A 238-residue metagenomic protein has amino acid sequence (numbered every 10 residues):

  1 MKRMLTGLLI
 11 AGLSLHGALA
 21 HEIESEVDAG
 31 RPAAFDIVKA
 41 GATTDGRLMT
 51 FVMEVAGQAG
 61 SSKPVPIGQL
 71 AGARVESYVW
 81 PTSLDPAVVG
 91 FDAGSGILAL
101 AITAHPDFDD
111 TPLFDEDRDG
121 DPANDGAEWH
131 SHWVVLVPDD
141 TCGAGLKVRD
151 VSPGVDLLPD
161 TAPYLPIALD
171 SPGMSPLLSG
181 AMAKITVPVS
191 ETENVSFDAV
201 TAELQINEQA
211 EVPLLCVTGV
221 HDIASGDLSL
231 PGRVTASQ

Functional and structural regions predicted by a protein language model:
M1-M4: Positively charged n-region of N-terminal signal peptides that target proteins for export
G7-S14: Bacterial N-terminal signal peptides
L15-A20: Sec/Tat signal peptide C-region and signal peptidase I cleavage site
H21, A29, S62-G72, P163 (+1 more regions): Extracellular/secreted glycoprotein ectodomains characterized by long, lumenal stretches of O-glycosylated
P32-V137: Surface-exposed, glycine/proline- and aromatic-rich loop segments on solvent-exposed faces across compartments
G72-G94, D150-P159, Y164-L165, Q209-V212: A short, solvent-exposed, low-complexity linear motif enriched for acidic/polar residues with Pro/Gly/Ser/Thr
L84-V88, S196-Q238: Acidic/polar low-complexity flexible segments
V137-P188: Short helix-loop boundary/capping segments
